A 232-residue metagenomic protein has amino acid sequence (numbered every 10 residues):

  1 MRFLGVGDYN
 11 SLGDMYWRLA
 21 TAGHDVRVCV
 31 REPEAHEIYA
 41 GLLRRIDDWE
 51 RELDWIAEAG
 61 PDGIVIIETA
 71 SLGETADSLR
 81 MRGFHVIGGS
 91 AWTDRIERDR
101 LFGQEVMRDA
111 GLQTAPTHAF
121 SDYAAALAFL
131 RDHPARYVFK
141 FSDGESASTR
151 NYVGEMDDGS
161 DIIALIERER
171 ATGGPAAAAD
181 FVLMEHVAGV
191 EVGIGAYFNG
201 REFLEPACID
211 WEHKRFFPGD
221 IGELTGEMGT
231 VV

Functional and structural regions predicted by a protein language model:
M1-W92, A124: ATP-binding N-terminal substructure of ATP-dependent carboxylate-amine bond-forming enzymes
G5, V28-C29, I66-I67, V86-G89 (+4 more regions): General beta-strand structural signal in soluble alpha/beta enzymes
E58, G174-F181: Short Pro/Gly-enriched beta-strand edge/turn motifs at strand-loop
I87, C208, H213-F217: Active-site cofactor/substrate anionic-group-binding motifs, chiefly glycine- and Lys/Arg-rich phosphate-binding loops
I87-M156: A conserved helix-loop-beta module that forms one wall/lid of the active-site cleft in ATP-utilizing catalytic domains
Q113, A177, A188-V192: Short, basic and Ser/Thr-rich N-terminal targeting/leader segments
P116-T117, Y137-E169, F181-V182, E191-G195 (+1 more regions): Glycine-rich phosphate-binding loop of ATP-grasp-fold ATP-dependent ligases
F198-E202: Short acidic-glycine loop/turn motifs at beta-strand connectors
